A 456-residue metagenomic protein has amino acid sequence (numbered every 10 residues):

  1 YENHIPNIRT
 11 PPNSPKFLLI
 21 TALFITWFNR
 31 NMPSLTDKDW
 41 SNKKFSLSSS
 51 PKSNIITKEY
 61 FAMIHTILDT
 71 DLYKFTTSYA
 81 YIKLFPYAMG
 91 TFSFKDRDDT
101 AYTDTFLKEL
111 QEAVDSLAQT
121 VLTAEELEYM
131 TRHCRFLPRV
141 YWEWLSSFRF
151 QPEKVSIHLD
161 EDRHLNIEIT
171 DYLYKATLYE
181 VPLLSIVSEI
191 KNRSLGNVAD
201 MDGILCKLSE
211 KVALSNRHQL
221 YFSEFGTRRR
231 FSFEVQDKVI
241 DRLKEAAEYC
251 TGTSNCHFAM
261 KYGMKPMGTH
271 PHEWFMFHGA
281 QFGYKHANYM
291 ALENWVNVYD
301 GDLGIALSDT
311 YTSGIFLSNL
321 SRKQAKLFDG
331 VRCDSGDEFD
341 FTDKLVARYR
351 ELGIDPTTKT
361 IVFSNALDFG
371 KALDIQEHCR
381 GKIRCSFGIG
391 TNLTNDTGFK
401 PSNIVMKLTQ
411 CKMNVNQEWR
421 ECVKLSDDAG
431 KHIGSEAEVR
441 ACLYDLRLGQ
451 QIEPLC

Functional and structural regions predicted by a protein language model:
Y1-P6, L220: Short intrinsically disordered, low-complexity coil segments enriched in acidic
E2, A22, D37-D39: Acidic, Ala/Val/Gly-enriched low-complexity intrinsically disordered segments
H4-N7, L19, F24, N54-I55: Generic short N-terminal amphipathic or hydrophobic helices
P33-A287, V296-N297, K407-C456: Ordered alpha/beta subdomains of enzyme catalytic regions
Y262, M267-C456: Glycine-rich phosphate/ribose-binding loops and adjacent secondary-structure elements that form binding surfaces
